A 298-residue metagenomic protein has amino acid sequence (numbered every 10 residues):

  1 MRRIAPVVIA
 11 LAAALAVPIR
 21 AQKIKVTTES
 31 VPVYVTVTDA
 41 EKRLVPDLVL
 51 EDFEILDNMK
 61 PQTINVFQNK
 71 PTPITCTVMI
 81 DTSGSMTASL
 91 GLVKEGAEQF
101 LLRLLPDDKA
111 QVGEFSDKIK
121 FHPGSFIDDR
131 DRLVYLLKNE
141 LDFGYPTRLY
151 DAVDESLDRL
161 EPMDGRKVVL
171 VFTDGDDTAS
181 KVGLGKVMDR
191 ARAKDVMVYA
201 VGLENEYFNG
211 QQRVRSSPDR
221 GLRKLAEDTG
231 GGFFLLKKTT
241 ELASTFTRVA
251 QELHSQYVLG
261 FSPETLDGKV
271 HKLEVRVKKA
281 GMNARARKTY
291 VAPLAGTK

Functional and structural regions predicted by a protein language model:
M1-I4: Positively charged n-region of N-terminal signal peptides that target proteins for export
P6-A16: Bacterial N-terminal signal peptides
I19-K298: Scaffold/interface architecture of coatomer-like assemblies
